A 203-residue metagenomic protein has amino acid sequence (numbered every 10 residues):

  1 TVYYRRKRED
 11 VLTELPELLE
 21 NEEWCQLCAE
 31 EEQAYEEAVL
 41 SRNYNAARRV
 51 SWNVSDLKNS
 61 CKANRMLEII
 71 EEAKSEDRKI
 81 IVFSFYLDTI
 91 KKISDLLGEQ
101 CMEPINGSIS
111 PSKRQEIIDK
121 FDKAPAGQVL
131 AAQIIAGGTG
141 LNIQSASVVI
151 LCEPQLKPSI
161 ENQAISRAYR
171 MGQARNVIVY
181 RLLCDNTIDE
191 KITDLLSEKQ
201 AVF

Functional and structural regions predicted by a protein language model:
T1-R78, L87, D95, K199-F203: Interdomain linker/hinge connecting the two RecA-like lobes of the SF2 helicase core
L18-E20, Q100-C101, Q144-V148, Q173-I178: Short glycine-/polar-rich loops that comprise or flank the Walker A/P-loop and associated switch/sensor motifs
W24-Q26, I81-Y86, P104-G107, L130-I134 (+2 more regions): Short beta-strand segments
A29-E32, L87-T89, S110, A136-G138 (+3 more regions): Conserved nucleotide-binding/hydrolysis micro-motifs of P-loop NTPases
Q33, N64, K91, D95 (+5 more regions): Alpha-helical elements of the RecA-like P-loop NTPase motor core of helicases
I81-F83, E99-G137: Conserved helicase ATPase core of P-loop NTP-dependent helicases/translocases
I90-S94, V129-E153, K157-A174: SF2 helicase motor core recognition
L156-F203: A conserved SF2-helicase RecA2
